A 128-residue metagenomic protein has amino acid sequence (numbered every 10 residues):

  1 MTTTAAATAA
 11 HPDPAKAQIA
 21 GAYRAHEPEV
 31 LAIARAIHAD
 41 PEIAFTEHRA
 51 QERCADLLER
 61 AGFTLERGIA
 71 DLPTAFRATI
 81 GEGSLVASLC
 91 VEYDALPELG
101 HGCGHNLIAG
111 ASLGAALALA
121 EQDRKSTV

Functional and structural regions predicted by a protein language model:
M1-T8: N-terminal acidic, proline/glycine-rich, low-complexity intrinsically disordered segments
A9-R124: Acidic/His- and Gly-rich active-site-bordering loop/insert found across diverse amide/peptide-bond hydrolases
